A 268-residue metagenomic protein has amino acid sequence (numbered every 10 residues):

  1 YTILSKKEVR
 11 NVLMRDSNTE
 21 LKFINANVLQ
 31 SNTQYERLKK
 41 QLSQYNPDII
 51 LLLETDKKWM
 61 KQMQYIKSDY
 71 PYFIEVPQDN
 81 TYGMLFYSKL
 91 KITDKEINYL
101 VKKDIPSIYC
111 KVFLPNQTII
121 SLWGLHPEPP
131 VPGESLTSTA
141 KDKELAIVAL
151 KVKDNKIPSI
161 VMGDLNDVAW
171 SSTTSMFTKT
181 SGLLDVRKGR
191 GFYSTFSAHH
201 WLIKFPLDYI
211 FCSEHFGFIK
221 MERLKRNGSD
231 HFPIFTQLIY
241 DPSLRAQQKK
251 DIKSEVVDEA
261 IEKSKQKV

Functional and structural regions predicted by a protein language model:
Y1-V12: Transmembrane alpha-helices and immediately adjacent membrane-cytoplasm interface residues in multi-pass integral
T19, F23, L29-S43, I49-V268: Soluble catalytic domains of enzymes that build or remodel membrane lipids, polysaccharides, and related
